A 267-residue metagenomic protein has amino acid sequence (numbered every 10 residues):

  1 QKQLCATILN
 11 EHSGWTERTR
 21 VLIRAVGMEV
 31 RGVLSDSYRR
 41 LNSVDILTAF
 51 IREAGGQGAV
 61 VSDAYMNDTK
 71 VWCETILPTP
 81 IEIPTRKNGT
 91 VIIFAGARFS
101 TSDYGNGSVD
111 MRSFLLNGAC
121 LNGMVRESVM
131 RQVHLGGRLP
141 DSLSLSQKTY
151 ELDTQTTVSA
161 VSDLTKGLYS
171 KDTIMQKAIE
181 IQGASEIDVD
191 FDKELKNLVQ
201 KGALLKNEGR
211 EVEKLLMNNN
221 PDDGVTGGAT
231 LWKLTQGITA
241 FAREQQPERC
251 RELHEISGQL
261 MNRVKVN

Functional and structural regions predicted by a protein language model:
Q1-A49: Feature for intrinsically disordered/low-complexity regulatory segments and propeptides
Q1-Q3, P80-N267: Intrinsically disordered, low-complexity regions enriched in serine/threonine
V33, K70-W72, V199-A203: Long, C-terminal folded domains that constitute the functional core of proteins
S43, D68-K70, I92: A general secondary-structure signal for short beta-strands and their flanking turns/coil in non-transmembrane regions
R52-A59: Short secondary-structure junctions
V60-I81: Beta-rich nucleic-acid/ligand-interaction surfaces
